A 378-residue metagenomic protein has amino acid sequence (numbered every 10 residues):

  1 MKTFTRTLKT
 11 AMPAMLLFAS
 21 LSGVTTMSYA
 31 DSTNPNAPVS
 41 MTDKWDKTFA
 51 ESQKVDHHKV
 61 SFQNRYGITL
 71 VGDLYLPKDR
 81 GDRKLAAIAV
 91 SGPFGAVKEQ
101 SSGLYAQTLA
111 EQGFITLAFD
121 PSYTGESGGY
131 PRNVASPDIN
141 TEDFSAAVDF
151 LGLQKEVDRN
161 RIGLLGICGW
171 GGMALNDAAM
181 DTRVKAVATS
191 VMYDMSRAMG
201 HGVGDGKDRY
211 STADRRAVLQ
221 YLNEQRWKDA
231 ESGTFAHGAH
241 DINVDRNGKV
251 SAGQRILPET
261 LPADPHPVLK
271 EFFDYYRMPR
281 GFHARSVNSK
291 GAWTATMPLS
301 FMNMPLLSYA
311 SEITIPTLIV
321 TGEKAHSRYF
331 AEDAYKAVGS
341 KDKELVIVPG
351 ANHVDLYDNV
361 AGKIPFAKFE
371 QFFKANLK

Functional and structural regions predicted by a protein language model:
A37-R83: N-terminal cap/lid segment of alpha/beta-hydrolase-fold proteins
R83-P93: Short beta-strand element of the alpha/beta-hydrolase
G95-Q107, P121: The serine-hydrolase catalytic nucleophile loop
T108-G128: Conserved alpha/beta-hydrolase
V134-K155: Alpha/beta-hydrolase active-site loop
N176-F272: Alpha/beta-hydrolase-fold enzymes
I313, I319-T321: Short beta-strand/loop motif that positions the catalytic acidic residue of the alpha/beta-hydrolase fold
P349-A351, N359-K378: Catalytic active-site module of serine/aspartate enzymes centered on a nucleophile-bearing elbow/loop
